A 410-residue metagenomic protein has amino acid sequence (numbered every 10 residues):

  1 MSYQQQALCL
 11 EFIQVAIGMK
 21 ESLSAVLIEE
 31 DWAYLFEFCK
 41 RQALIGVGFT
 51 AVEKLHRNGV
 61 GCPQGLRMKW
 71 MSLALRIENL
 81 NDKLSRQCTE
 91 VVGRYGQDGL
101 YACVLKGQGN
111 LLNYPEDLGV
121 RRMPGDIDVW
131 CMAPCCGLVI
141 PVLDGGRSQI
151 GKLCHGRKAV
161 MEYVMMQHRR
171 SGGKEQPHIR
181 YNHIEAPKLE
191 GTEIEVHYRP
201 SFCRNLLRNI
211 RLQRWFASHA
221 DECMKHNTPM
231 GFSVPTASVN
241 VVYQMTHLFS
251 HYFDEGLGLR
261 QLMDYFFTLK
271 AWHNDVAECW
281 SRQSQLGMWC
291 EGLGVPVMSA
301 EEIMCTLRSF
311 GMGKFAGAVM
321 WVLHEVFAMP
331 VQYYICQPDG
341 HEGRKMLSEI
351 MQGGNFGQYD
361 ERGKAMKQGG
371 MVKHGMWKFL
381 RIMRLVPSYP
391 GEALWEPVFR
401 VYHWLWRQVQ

Functional and structural regions predicted by a protein language model:
M1-G125, C131-Q410: Conserved NTP-donor binding/palm subdomain of two-metal-ion nucleotidyltransferases/polymerases, i.e., the charged
